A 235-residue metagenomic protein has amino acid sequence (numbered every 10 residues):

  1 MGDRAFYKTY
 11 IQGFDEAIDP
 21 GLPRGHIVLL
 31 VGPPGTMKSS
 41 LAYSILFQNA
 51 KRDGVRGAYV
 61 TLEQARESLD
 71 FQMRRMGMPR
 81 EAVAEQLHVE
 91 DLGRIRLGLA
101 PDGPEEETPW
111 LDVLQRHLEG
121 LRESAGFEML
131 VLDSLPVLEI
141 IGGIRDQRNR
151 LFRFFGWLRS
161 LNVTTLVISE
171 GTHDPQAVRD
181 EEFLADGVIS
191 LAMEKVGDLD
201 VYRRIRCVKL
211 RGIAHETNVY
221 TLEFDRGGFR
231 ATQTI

Functional and structural regions predicted by a protein language model:
M1-R4, T217-I235: C-terminal regions of RecA-like/P-loop NTPase motor modules
T9-G21: Pre-Walker A adenine-sensing motif
V28-V31: Short hydrophobic/aromatic beta-strand immediately N-terminal to the Walker A/P-loop
P33-P101: Conserved P-loop
R56, Q86, G126-M129, S160-I168: Loop/turn-to-beta-strand initiation segments
R96-S160: Phosphate-binding/switch loop-helix module in NTP-utilizing enzymes
T164-G227: Phosphate-binding/switch region of NTP-binding enzymes
